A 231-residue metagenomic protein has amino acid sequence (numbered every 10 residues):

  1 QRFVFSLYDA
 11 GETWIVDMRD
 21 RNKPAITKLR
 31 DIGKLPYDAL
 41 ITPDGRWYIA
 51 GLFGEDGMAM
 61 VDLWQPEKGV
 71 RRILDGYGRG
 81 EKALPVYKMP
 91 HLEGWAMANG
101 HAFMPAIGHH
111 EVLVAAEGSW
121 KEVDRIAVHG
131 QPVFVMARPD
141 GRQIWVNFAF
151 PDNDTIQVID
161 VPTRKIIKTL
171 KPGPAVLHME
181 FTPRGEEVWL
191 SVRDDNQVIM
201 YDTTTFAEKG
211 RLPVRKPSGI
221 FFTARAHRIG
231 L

Functional and structural regions predicted by a protein language model:
Q1-L231: Predominantly soluble domains enriched in secretory-pathway, periplasmic, or organellar proteins
